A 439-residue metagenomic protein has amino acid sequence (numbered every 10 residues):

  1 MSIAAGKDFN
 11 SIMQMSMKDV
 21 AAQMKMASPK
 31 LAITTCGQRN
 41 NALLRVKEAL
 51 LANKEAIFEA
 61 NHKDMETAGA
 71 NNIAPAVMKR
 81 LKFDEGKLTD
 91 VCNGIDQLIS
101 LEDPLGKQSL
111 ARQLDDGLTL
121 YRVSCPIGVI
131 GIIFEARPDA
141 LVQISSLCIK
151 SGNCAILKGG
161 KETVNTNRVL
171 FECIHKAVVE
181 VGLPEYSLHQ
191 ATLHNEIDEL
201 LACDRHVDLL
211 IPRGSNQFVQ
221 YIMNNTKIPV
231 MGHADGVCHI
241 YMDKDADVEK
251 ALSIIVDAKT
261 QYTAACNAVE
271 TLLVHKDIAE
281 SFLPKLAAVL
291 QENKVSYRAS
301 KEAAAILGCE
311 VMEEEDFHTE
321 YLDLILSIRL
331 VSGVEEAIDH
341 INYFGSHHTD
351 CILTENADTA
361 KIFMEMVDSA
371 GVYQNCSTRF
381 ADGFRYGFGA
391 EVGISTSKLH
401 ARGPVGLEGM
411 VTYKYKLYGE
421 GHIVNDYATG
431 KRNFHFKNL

Functional and structural regions predicted by a protein language model:
S2-L120, L147: N-terminal Rossmann-like NAD(P)+-binding subdomain of aldehyde/semialdehyde dehydrogenases
M15-S16, E135-D139, Q143-C154, V169 (+4 more regions): ALDH superfamily catalytic-core signature
A27-I33, L272-V274, D323-S332, H347-I352: Short, well-ordered beta-strand elements within core beta-sheets of diverse protein domains
C36-N40, L105, V181-L188, Q261-A268 (+4 more regions): Flexible, glycine/charged-enriched surface loops at secondary-structure junctions
N41, D339, Y343-L439: C-terminal core of ALDH-fold dehydrogenases
S100, S109-E249: Rossmann-like NAD(P) dinucleotide-binding subdomain of oxidoreductase/dehydrogenase enzymes
Y241-K244, L273-K276, V331, L353-E355 (+1 more regions): Short beta-strand-to-turn element immediately C-terminal to the catalytic PLP-Schiff-base lysine in fold type I
